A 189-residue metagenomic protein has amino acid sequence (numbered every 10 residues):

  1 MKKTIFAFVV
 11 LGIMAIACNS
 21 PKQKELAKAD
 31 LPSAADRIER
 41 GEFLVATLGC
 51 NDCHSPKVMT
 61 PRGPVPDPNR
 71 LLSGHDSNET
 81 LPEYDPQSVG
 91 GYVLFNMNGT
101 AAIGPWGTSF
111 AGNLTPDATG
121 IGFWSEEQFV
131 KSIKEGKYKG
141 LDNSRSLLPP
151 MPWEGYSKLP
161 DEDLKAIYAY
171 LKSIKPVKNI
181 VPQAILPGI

Functional and structural regions predicted by a protein language model:
M1-T4: Positively charged n-region of N-terminal signal peptides that target proteins for export
M14-A17: C-terminal motif of bacterial Sec signal peptides marking the signal peptidase cleavage site
N19-K22: Bacterial signal peptide processing site
K24-A46, V58-T60, T80-Y84: Electrostatic cytochrome c docking/interface patches
G41, T47-K57, F129, I167 (+1 more regions): The canonical Cys-X-X-Cys-His
N69-Q128, W153-L164: Electron-transfer interface patches adjacent to heme c in soluble/periplasmic c-type cytochromes and di-/multiheme
F123-Y138, W153-P182: C-terminal capping alpha-helices of c-type cytochrome domains
R145-E154: Surface-exposed aromatic
